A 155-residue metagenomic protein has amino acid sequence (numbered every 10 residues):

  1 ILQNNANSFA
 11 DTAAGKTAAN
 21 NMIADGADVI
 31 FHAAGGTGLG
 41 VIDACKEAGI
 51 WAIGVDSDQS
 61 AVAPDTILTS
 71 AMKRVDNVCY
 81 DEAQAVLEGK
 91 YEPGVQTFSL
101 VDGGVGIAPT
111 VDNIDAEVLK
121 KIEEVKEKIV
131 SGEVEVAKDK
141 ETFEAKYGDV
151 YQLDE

Functional and structural regions predicted by a protein language model:
I1-E155: A residue-level marker of the well-folded mature domains of exported/periplasmic proteins
